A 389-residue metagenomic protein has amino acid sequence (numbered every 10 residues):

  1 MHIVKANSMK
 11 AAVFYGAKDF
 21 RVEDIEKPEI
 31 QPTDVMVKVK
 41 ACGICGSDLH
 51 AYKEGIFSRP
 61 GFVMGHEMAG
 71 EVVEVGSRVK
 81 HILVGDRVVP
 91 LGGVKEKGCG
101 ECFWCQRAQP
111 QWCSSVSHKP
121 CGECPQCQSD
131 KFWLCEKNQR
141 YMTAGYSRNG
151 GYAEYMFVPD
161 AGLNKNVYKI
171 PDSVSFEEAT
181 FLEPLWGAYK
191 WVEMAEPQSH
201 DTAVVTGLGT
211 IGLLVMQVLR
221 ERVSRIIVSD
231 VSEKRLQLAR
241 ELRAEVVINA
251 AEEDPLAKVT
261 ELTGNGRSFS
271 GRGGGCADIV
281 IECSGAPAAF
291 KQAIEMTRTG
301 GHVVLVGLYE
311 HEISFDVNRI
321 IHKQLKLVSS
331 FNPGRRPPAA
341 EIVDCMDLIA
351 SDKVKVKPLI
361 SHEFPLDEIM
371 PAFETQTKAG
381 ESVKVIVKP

Functional and structural regions predicted by a protein language model:
M1-E74, V84, E154-V158, G162-Y168 (+1 more regions): Short N-terminal strand-loop motif that marks the start of NAD(P)H/FAD-dependent oxidoreductase cofactor-binding domains
H2-N7, S268, K291-E295, A339-P389: C-terminal hydrophobic helical "lid"/dimerization subdomain of Rossmann-like NAD(P)H-dependent oxidoreductases
P28-C42, G55-Q128, K169-S173: Glycine-rich beta-strand-centered segment in the early N-terminal region that forms part of a ligand/cofactor-binding
E96-T206: NAD(P)H dinucleotide-binding glycine-rich loop of Rossmann-like/cofactor-binding domains, especially the beta1-alpha1
E154, K169-E253, A257: Mid-domain Rossmann-like dinucleotide-binding core that forms the NAD(H)/NADP(H) cofactor-binding site
A257-S268, G274, H311-H362, M370-P371: C-terminal substrate-binding/catalytic core of Rossmann-like NAD(P)-dependent dehydrogenases/reductases
G301-H302, L325: Glycine-centered, small-residue-biased loops immediately flanking beta-strands in adenine/cofactor-binding cores
